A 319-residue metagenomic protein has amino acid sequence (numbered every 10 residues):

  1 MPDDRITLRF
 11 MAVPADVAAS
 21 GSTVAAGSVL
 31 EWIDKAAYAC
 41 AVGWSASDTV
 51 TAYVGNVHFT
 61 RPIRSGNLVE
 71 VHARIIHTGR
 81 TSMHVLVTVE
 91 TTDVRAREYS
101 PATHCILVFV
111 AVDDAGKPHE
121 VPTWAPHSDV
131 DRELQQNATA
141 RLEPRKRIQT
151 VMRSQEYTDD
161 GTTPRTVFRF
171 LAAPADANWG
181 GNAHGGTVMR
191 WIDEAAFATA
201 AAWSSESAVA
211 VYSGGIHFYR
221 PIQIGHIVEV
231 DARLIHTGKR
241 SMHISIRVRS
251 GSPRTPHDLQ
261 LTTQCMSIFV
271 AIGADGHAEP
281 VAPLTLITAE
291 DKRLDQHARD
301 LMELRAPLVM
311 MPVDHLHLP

Functional and structural regions predicted by a protein language model:
M1-A25, W124, A138-W191, T199 (+3 more regions): Catalytic strand-loop segment that frames the active site of acyl-thioester-processing enzymes
M1-E70, R95-A96, P283-L286, L301-L304 (+1 more regions): Hydrophobic, helix-prone linear segments
P2-R9, I63-S65, I76-K146, I224 (+1 more regions): HotDog/MaoC-like acyl-thioester-processing domains
R9-A12, H58, V108, R169-L171 (+2 more regions): Generic structural detector for well-ordered beta-strands
G27-S47, G186-A208: Active-site helix/loop of acyl-thioester processing domains in fatty-acid/polyketide metabolism, spanning hotdog-fold
D34-K35, A173, H184, E194 (+3 more regions): Catalytic cores of nucleotide-enabled group-transfer and carboxylate-activating enzymes in metabolic and assembly-line
T51-E70, D93, T103, V209-R220 (+1 more regions): A cross-kingdom feature marking solvent-exposed beta-strand/loop segments within repeated, beta-rich binding/scaffold
